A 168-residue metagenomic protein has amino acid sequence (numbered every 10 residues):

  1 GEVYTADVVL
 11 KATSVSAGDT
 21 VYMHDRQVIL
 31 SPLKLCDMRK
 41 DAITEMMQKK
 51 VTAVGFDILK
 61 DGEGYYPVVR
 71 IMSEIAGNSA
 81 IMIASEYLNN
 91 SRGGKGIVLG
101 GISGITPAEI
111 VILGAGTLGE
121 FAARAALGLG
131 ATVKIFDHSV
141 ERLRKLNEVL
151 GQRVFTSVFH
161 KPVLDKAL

Functional and structural regions predicted by a protein language model:
G1, V51, A131: Short phosphate-binding/catalytic loops that engage adenosine nucleotides
G1-D7, S14-V15, S157-L168: A structured beta-alpha segment of the ubiquitous adenosine-cofactor-binding alpha/beta core
V3-Y4, K11, S31, A53-F56 (+1 more regions): General beta-strand structural signal in soluble alpha/beta enzymes
Y4-V8, H24-Q27: Short acidic/histidine-rich motifs immediately flanking catalytic phosphotransfer sites in two-component signaling
A6, R39-A42, G64-Y66, R144-L146 (+1 more regions): Short, charged, surface-exposed secondary-structure boundary motifs
G18-A108: Glycine/serine-rich phosphate-binding loop and adjoining beta1-alpha1 elements at the start of nucleotide-handling
G93-L168: Glycine-rich phosphate/diphosphate-binding loop of Rossmann-like nucleotide-binding domains
